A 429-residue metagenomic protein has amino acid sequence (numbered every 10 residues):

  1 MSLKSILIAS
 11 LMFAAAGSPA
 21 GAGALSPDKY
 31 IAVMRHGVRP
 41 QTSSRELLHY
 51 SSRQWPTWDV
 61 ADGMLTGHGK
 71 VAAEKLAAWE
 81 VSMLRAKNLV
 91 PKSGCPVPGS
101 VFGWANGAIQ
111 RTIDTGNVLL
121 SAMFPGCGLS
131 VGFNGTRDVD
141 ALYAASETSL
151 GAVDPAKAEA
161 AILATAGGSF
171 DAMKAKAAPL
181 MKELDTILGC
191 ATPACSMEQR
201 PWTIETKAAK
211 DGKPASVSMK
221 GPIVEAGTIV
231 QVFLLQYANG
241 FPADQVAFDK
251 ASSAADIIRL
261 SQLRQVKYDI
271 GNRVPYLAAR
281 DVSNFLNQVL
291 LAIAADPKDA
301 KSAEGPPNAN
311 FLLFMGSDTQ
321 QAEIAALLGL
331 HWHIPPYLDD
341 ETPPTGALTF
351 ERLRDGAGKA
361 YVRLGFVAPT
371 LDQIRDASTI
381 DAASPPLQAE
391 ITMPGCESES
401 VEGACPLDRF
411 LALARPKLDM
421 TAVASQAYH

Functional and structural regions predicted by a protein language model:
M1-L7: Bacterial N-terminal signal peptides that target proteins for export
S10-A20: Hydrophobic h-region of N-terminal signal peptides that target proteins for export in Gram-negative bacteria
G23-F102, N106-L312, D318-H429: Signature for phosphate-centric chemistry
